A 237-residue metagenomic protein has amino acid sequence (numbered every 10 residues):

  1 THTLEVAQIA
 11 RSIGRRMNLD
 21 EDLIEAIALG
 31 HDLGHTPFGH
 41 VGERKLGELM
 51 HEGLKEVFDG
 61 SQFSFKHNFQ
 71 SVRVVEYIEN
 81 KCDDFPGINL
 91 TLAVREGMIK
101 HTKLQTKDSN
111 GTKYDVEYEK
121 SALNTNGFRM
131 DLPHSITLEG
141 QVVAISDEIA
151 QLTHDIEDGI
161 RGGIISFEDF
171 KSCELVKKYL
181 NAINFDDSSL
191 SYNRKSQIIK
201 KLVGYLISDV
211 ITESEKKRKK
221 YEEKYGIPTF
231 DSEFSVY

Functional and structural regions predicted by a protein language model:
T1, A7-I13, D20, L54 (+2 more regions): Histidine-centered, transition-metal-coordinating active-site segments
T1, E5, D20, A26 (+1 more regions): Active/ligand-binding-proximal structured segments within catalytic/core domains that scaffold catalytic residues
I24-L29, A144: Short alpha-helical catalytic segment bearing the HExxH-like zincin motif of zinc-dependent metalloproteases
L29-L33, M50, I78: Acidic, glycine-rich active-site loops and adjacent beta-strand->loop/helix elements that engage anionic groups
G30-F38, A150: Short active-site segment of divalent metal-dependent hydrolases/proteases that encodes the spacing between
F38-V41, S109-G111: Short acidic, glycine/serine/threonine-rich loops at helix termini
G39-K55: A glycine- and small-aliphatic-rich helix-loop capping segment at beta-alpha/alpha-beta transitions that lines
G60-S61: A short glycine/serine-rich beta->alpha loop
